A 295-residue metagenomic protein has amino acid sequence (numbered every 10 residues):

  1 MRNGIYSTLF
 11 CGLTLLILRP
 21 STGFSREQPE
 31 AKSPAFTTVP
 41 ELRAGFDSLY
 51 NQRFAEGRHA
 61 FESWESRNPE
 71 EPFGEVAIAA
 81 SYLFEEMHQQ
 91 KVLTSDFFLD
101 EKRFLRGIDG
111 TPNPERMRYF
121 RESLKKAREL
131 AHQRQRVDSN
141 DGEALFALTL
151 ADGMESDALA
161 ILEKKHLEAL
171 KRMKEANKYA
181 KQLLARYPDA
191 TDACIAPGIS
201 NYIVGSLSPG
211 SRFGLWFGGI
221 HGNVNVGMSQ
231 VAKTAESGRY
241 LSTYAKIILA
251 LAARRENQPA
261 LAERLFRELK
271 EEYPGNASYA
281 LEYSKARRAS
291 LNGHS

Functional and structural regions predicted by a protein language model:
M1-G4: Positively charged n-region of N-terminal signal peptides that target proteins for export
T8-R19: Bacterial N-terminal signal peptides
S21-F24: Sec/Tat signal peptide C-region and signal peptidase I cleavage site
R26-A44, S48-A60, E70, S81-N140 (+4 more regions): Short coil/linker segments at helix-helix boundaries
E70-E75, G142-E143, T191-D192, Y240-Y244 (+1 more regions): Boundary/linker segments of alpha-helical solenoid repeat arrays
S242, L251-S295: A cross-kingdom marker for long, charged
